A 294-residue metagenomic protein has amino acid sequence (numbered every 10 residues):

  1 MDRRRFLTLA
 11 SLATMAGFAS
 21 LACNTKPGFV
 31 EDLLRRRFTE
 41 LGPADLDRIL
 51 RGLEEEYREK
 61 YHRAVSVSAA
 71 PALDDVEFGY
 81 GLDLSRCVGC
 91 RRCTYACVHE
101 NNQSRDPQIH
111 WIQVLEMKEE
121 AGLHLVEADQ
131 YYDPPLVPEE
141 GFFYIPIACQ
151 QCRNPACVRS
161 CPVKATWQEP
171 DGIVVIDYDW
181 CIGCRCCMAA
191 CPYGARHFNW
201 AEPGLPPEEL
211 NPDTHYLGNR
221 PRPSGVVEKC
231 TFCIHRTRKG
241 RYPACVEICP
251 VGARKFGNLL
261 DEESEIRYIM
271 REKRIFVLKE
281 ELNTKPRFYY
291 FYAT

Functional and structural regions predicted by a protein language model:
M1-T14: N-terminal secretory signal peptides and thylakoid transit peptides that target proteins across membranes
S11, R51-Y80, R86-C87, R91-H99 (+2 more regions): A structural preference for long, well-packed, hydrophobic secondary-structure segments
L12, F18-A22, V175, I269: Flexible coil/turn and secondary-structure edge motifs
S20-F78, E281-N283, Y289-Y290: C-terminal segment of N-terminal export signals and the immediately downstream linker at the start of the mature
S20-R36, R91-W111, W180-P192: Internal hydrophobic scaffold segments of catalytic domains
G81-E100, G141-K164, V175-G194, R222-I248 (+2 more regions): Cysteine-centered iron-sulfur cluster-binding motifs in ferredoxin-type domains/subunits of redox enzymes
E100-E139, W167-W180, A195-G225, K255-L278: Non-heme iron-sulfur electron-transfer modules
H235-T294: Long, compositionally biased charged/polar accessory segments in the mid-to-C-terminal portions of proteins
